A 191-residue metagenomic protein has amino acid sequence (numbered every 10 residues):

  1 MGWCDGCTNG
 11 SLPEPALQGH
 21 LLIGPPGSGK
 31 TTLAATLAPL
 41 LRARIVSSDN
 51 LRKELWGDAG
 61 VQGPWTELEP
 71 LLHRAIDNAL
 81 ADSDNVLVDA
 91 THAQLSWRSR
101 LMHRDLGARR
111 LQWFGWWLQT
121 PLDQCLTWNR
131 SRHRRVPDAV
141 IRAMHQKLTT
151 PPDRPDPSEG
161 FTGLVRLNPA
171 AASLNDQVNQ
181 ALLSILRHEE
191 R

Functional and structural regions predicted by a protein language model:
W3-P13, L17-I23, S28, T36 (+1 more regions): Conserved GTP-binding G-domain of TRAFAC-class P-loop NTPases and closely related GTPase folds
L17-L21, R44, N85-L87: Residue-level preference for the first positions of well-ordered beta-strands
L22-S28, T36-L37, G60, L95-S96 (+1 more regions): A structural preference for long, well-packed, hydrophobic secondary-structure segments
S28-D84, L126: Conserved substrate/cofactor phosphate-moiety recognition/catalytic segment in nucleotide-dependent phosphotransferases
A43-I45, W113-G115, G163-R166: Conserved beta-strand scaffold positions in the cores of enzyme catalytic domains, especially in NTP/NDP-utilizing
N50-R52, A93, Q119-Q124, A171-S173: Conserved nucleotide-binding/hydrolysis micro-motifs of P-loop NTPases
V88-L101: Acidic, metal-coordinating catalytic cores used for nucleic-acid/nucleotide bond scission and strand-transfer chemistry
A108-W128: Conserved phosphate-donor/acceptor-positioning beta-strand/loop module used by diverse small-molecule
